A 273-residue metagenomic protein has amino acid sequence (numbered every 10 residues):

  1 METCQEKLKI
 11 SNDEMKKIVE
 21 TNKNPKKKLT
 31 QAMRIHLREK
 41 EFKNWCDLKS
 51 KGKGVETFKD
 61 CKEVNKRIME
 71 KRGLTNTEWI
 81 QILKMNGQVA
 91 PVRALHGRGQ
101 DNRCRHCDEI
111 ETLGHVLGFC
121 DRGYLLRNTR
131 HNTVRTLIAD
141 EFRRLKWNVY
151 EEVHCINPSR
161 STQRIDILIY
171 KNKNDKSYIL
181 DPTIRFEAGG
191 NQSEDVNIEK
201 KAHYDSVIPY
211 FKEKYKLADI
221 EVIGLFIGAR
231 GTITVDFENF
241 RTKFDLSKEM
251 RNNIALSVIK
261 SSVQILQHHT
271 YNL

Functional and structural regions predicted by a protein language model:
M1-R93, G99, Q267: Extended C-terminal regions of large enzymes
S11-E14, P25, L29, T75-E78 (+5 more regions): Alpha-helical interaction elements in eukaryotic regulators
R72-G73, A94-G97, G123-R130, G189-V196: Conserved, non-catalytic sequence blocks in retroelement Pol enzymes and Pol-derived host proteins
I82, C104, H115, C120 (+5 more regions): Mobile genetic element proteins and their domesticated derivatives, centered on retroelements and DNA transposons
L95-Q100, L137-I184, I198, F226: Active-site metal-binding core of divalent-cation-utilizing nuclease and nuclease-like domains
R98-A139: Short Cys/His-based metal-binding microdomains
E109-T112, R143, W147, N172 (+3 more regions): Short amphipathic alpha-helices and their capping/turn residues within compact interaction modules
T162-I165, S177, P182-L273: Catalytic cores of nucleic-acid endonucleases
